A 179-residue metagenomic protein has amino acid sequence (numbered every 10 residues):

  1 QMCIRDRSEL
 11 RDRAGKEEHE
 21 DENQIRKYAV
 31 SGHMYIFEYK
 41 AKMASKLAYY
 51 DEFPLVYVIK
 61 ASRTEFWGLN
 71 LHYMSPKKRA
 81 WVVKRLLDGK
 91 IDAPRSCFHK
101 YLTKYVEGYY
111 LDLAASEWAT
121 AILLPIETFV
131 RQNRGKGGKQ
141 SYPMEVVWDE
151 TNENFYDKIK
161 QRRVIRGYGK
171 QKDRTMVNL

Functional and structural regions predicted by a protein language model:
M2-I4: Short, small-residue-biased leader/transition segments that mark boundaries at the very start of proteins
G15-I25: Short alpha-helix capping/helix-loop boundary micro-motifs
N23-A48: Short coil-to-beta transition motif at edge beta-strands of beta-rich domains
Y35-F37, V58, G68, L102 (+2 more regions): Short beta-strand element of the conserved SAM-dependent methyltransferase core
L47-L86: Basic/aromatic-rich interaction segments and small domains that mediate binding to polyanionic partners
M74-L179: Intrinsically disordered, low-complexity, charged/polar segments
